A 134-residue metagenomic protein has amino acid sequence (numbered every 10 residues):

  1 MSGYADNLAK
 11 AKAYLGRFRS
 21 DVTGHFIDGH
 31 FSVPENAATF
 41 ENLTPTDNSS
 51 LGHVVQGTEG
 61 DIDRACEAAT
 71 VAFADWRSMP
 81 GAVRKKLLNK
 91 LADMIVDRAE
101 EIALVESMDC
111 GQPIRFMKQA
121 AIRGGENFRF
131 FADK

Functional and structural regions predicted by a protein language model:
M1-H53, K86, K90: Terminal low-complexity tails and localization/encapsulation signals of metabolic enzymes
S49-K134: Glycine-rich loop-to-alpha-helix module at the N-terminal edge of alpha/beta enzyme cores
